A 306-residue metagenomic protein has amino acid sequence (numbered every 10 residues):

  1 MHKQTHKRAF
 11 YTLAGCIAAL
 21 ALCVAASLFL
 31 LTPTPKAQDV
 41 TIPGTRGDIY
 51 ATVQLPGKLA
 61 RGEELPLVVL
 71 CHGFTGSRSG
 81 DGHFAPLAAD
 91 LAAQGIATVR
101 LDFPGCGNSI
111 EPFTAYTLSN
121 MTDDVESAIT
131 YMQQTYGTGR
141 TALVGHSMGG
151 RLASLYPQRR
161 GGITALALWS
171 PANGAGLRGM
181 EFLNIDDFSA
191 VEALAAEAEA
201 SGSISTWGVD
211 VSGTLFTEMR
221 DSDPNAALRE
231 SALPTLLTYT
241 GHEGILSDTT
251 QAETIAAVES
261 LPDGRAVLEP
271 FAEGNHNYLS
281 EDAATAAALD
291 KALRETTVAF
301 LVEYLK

Functional and structural regions predicted by a protein language model:
L28-R61: N-terminal cap/lid segment of alpha/beta-hydrolase-fold proteins
I49, R151, G161-Y304: The alpha/beta-hydrolase serine catalytic core
L65, H72-S77: Active-site glycine-rich loops that stabilize anionic/oxyanionic intermediates across multiple enzyme folds
G76-A88, F103, T249-T250: The serine-hydrolase catalytic nucleophile loop
R78-G80, C106-T138, A287-A288: Catalytic nucleophile-loop/oxyanion-hole region of alpha/beta-hydrolase and closely related hydrolase-like folds
A88-I110: Conserved alpha/beta-hydrolase
Y136-S147: Alpha/beta-hydrolase fold nucleophile elbow
G145-L155: Glycine-rich nucleophile elbow surrounding the catalytic serine of serine-hydrolase chemistry
